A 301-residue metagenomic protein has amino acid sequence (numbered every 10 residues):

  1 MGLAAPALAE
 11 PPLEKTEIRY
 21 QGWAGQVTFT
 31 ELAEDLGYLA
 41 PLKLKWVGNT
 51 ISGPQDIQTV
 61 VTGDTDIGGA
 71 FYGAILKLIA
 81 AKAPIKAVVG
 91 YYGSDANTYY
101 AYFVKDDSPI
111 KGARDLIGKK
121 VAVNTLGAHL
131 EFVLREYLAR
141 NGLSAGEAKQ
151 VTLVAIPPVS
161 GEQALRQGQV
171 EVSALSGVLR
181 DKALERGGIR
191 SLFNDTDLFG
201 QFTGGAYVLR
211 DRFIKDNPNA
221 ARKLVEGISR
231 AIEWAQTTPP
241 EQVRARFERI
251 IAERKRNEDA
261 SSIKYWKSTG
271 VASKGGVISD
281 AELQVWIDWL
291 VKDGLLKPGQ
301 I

Functional and structural regions predicted by a protein language model:
M1-G2: N-terminal export leaders
A5-A9: Sec/Tat signal peptide C-region and signal peptidase I cleavage site
E10-S144, Q150-A155, E171-G177, Q201: Short, glycine-/small- and polar/acidic-enriched structural segments that line small-molecule recognition paths
V27-T30, L36, I57, V61 (+14 more regions): Extracytoplasmic/secreted envelope proteins and their assembly/folding machinery, especially bacterial periplasmic
L36-G37, G63, G168, G187 (+2 more regions): Short glycine-centered helix-capping/turn motifs at secondary-structure transition points
P41, S94-D95, D197-F199, T269-S279: Short, solvent-exposed loop/beta-turn-alpha elements that line the ligand-binding surface or hinge of extracytoplasmic
G73, S108, A148-Q150, V154 (+1 more regions): Pocket-lining segment of extracytoplasmic ligand-binding domains
K215-K297: Secondary-structure end/capping motifs
